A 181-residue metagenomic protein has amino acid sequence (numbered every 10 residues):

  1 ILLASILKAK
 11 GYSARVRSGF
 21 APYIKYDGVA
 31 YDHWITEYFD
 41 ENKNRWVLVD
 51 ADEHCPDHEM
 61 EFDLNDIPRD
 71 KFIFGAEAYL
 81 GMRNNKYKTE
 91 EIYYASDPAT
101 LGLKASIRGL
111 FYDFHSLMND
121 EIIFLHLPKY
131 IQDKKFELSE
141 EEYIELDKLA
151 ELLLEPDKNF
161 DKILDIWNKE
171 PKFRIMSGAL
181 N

Functional and structural regions predicted by a protein language model:
I1-S18, T36: Cysteine-centered nucleophilic/redox motifs
G19-W34, Y38-L180: His-Asp-centered catalytic microenvironments across diverse enzyme cores, prominently the transglutaminase-like
